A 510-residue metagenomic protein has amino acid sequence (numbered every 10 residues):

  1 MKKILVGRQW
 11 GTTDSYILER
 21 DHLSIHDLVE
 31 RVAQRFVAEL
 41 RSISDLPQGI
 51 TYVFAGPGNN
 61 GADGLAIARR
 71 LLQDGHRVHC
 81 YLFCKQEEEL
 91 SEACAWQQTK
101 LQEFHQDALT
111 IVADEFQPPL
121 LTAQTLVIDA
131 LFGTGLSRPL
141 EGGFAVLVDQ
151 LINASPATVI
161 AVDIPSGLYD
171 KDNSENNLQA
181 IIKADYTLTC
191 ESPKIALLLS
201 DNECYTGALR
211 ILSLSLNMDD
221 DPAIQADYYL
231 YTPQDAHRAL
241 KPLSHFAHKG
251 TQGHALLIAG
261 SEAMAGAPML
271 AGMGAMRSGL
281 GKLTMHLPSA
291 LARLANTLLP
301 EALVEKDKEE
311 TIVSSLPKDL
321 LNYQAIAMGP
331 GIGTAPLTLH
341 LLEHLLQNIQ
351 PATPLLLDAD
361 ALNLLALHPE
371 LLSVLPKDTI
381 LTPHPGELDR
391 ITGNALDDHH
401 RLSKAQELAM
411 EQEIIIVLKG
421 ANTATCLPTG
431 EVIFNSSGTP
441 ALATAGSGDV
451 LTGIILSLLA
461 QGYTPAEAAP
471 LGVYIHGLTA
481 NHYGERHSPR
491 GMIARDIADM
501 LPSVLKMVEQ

Functional and structural regions predicted by a protein language model:
M1-C84, L90-S91, A95, Y186 (+3 more regions): Small-residue (G/A/S/T)-rich helix-start motifs and N-terminal tracts that mark the onset
L109-T122, E309-L316: Short acidic low-complexity segments
E115-F116, I164-D170, I195, E310-I312 (+1 more regions): Short acidic loop-to-helix transition motifs that present clustered carboxylates
L121-T125, I181, L320-L321, L372-V374: A short, aliphatic-rich alpha-helical micro-motif
Q124-L126, L131-A226: Internal gly/pro-rich beta-alpha loop/helix module that stabilizes soluble enzyme cofactors or their anionic handles
